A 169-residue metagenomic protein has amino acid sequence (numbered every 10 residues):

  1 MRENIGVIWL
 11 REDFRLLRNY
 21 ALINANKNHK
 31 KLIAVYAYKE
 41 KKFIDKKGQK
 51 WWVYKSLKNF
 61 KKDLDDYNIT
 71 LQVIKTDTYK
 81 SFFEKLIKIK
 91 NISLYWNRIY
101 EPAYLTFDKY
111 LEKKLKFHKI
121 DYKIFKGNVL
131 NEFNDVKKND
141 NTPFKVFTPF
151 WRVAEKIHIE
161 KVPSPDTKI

Functional and structural regions predicted by a protein language model:
M1-I159: Trp/Phe/Arg-rich N-terminal binding region typifying the photolyase-homology
K161-I169: Substrate/cofactor-recognition hotspot
